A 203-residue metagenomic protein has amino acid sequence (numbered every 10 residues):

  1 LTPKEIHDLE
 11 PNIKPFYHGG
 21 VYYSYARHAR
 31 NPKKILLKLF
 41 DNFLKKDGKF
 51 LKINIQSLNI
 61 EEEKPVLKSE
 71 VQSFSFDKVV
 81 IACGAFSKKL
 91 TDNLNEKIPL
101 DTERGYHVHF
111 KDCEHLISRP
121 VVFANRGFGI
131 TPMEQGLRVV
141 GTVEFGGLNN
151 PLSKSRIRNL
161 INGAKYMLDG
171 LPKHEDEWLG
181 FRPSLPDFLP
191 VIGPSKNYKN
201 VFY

Functional and structural regions predicted by a protein language model:
L1-K4: Dinucleotide-binding Rossmann-like beta1-alpha1 core, especially the glycine-rich loop that anchors the ADP
I13-K78: Helical element adjacent to the flavin cofactor pocket in flavoenzyme catalytic cores
A26, R30-N42, I53-I55, V71 (+4 more regions): Flavin (primarily FAD) cofactor-binding/catalytic cores of flavoenzymes
D47-K49, L137, V201: Short, conserved active-site loop motifs that form the nucleotide-linked donor/cofactor pocket
V66-K68, R138, F202-Y203: General beta-strand recognition
S69-S118, G170: Central helical "cap/lid" subdomain
A124-N125, K165-Y203: C-terminal catalytic lobe of FAD-dependent flavoproteins
M133-D169: Conserved FAD/dinucleotide-binding core of flavoprotein oxidoreductases
